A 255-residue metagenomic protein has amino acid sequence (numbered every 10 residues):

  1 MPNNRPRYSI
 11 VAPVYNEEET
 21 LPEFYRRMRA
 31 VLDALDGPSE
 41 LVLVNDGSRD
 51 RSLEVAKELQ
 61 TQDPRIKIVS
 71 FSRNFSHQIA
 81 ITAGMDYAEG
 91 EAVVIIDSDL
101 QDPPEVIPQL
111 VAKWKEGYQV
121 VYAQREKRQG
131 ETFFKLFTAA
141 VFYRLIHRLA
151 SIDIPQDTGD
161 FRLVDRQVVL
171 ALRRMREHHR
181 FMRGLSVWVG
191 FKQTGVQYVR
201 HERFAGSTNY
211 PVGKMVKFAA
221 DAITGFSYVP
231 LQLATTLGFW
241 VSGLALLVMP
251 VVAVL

Functional and structural regions predicted by a protein language model:
M1-R7, F181-L255: Hydrophobic helical membrane-anchoring modules
M1-T132: Structured catalytic core of nucleotide-sugar glycosyltransferases
Y15-E18, D63, R176, R180 (+1 more regions): Residues at alpha-helix boundaries and short interhelical turns
E19-T20, E105, G159, R180 (+2 more regions): Short capping/connector residues at structural and topological boundaries
F24-R27, V31, V55, L110 (+5 more regions): A ubiquitous structural signal for well-ordered alpha-helices
A30, A34, E58, Q62 (+7 more regions): Conserved amphipathic alpha-helical interaction elements at protein-protein interfaces in regulatory, energy-coupling
K67-R73, H77-Y87, P103-L185, H201-A220: Acceptor/aglycone-binding surface of glycosyltransferases and processive sugar-polymer synthases
